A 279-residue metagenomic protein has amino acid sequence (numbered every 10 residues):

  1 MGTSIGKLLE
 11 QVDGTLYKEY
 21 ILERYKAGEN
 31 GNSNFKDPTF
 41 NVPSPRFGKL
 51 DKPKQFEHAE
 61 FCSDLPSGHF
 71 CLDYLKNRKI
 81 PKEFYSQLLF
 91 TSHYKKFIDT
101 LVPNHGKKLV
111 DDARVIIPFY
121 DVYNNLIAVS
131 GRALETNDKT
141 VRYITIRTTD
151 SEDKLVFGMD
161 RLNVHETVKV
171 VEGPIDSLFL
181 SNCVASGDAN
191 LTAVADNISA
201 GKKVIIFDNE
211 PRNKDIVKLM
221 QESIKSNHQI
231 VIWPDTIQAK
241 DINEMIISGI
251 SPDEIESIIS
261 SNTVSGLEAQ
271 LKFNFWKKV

Functional and structural regions predicted by a protein language model:
M1-D13: Short metal-binding segments enriched for Cys and/or His
G2, F61-G68, N190, E210 (+1 more regions): Generic detection of long, well-ordered alpha-helical segments
S4, F40, I146-D150: N-terminal compositionally biased, intrinsically disordered segments and leader/signal-like regions
Q11-V115, Y123, K225, S260-V279: TOPRIM metal-binding catalytic domain and adjacent DNA-binding surface shared by DnaG-type primases
Y94-K202, I216-V217: Phosphate-handling DNA/RNA-contact segment within nucleic-acid enzymes
I127, K139, H165-V168, P174-V279: TOPRIM fold recognition
